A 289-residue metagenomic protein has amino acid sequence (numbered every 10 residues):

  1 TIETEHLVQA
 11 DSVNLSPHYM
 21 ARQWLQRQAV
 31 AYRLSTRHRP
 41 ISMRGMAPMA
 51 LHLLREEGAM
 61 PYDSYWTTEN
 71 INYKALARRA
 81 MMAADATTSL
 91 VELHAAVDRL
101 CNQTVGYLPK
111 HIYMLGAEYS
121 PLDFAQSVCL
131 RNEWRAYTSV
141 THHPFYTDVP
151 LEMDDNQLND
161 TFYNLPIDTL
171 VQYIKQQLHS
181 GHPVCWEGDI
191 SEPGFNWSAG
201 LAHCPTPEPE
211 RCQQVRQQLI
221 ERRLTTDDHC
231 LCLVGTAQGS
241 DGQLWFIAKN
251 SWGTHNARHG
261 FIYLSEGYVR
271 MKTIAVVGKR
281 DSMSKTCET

Functional and structural regions predicted by a protein language model:
T1-A10: Alpha-helical support elements that line or immediately flank enzyme active sites and cofactor-binding pockets
T1-I2, P48, H52-E56, Q172-S180: A broad, structural surface signal
N14-Y119: Papain-like cysteine protease catalytic cores
A95-T289: Active-site signature of cysteine proteases
